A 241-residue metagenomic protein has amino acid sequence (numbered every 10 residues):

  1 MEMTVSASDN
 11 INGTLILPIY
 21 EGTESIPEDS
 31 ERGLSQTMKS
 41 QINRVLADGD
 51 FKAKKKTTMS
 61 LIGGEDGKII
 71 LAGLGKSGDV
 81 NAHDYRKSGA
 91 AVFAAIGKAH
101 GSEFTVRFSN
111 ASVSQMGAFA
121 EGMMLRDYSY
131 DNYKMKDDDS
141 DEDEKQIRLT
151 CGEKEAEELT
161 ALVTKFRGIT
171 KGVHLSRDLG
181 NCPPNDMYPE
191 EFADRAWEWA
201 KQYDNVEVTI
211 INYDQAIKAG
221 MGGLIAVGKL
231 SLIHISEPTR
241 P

Functional and structural regions predicted by a protein language model:
M1-S236: Short amphipathic alpha-helical segment within the helicase RecA-like ATPase core that mediates nucleic-acid
E237-P241: Short, small-residue-biased leader/transition segments that mark boundaries at the very start of proteins
